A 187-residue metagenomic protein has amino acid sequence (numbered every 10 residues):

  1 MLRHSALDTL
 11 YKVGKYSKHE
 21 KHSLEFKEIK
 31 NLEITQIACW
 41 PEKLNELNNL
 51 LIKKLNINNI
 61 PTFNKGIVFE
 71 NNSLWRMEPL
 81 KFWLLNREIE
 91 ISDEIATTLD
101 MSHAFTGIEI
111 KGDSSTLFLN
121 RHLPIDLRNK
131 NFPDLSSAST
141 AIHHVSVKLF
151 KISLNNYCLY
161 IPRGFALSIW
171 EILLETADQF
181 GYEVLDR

Functional and structural regions predicted by a protein language model:
M1-R187: Basic, glycine/lysine-rich polyanion-binding surfaces/domains
